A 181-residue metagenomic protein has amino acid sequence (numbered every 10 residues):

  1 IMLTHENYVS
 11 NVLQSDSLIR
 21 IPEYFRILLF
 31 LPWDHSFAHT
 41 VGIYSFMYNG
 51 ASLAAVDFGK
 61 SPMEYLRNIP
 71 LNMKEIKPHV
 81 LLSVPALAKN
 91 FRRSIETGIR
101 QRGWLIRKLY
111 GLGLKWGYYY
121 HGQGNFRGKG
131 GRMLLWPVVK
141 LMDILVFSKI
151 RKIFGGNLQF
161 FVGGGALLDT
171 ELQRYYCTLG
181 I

Functional and structural regions predicted by a protein language model:
I1: Conserved adenylation A10 loop of the ANL superfamily
T4, G131-R132, D169: A diffuse structural propensity rather than consistent per-protein peaks
E6, A86, A166-L167: Alpha-helix/helix-capping structural signal
V9-W136, K140-F147: Conserved AMP-binding/adenylation subdomain of ANL enzymes
Y118, L135-I181: Conserved AMP-binding/adenylate-forming
